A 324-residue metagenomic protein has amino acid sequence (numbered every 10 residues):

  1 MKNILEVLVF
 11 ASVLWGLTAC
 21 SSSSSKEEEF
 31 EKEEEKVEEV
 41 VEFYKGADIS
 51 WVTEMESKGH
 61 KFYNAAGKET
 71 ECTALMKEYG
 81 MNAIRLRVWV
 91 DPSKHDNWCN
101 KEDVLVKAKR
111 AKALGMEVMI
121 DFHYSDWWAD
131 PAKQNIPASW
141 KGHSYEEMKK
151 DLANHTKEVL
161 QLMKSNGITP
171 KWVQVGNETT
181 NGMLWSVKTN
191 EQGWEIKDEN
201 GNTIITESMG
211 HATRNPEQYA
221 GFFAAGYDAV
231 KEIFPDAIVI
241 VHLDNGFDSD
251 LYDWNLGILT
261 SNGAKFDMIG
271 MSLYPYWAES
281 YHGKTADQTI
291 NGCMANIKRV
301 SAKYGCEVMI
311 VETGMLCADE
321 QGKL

Functional and structural regions predicted by a protein language model:
K2-F10: Sec-dependent signal peptide recognition, specifically the positively charged N-region followed immediately by
V13-E38: Bacterial Sec-dependent N-terminal signal peptides
E35-L75: Boundary/entry segment of secreted carbohydrate-active catalytic domains
S57-H60, P131-K133, W185-K188, S280-G283 (+1 more regions): Short acidic, glycine/proline-rich loop/turn micro-motifs
H60-K61, H95-C99, Y281-Q288: Short, solvent-exposed loop/turn segments at secondary-structure boundaries
T70-T73, K77, E232-H242, G246-K323: Glycoside hydrolase catalytic-domain groove-lining segments
A74-I196, T203-N215, Y219-I238, D244: Substrate-binding cleft and catalytic face of glycoside hydrolase catalytic domains, especially the flexible beta-alpha
